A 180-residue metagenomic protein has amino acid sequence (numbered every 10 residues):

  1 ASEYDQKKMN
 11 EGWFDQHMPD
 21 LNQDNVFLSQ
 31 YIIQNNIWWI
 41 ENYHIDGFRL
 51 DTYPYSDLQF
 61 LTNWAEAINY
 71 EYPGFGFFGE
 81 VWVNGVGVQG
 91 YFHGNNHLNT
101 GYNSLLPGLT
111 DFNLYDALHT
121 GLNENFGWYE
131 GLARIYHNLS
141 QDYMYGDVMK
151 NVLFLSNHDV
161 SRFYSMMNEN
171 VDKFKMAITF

Functional and structural regions predicted by a protein language model:
A1, F27, I40: Substrate-binding cleft of carbohydrate-active enzyme catalytic domains
A1-N22: Aromatic- and acidic-residue-enriched carbohydrate-binding clefts of CAZyme catalytic domains
E11-W13, Q30, Y143-G146: Short hydrophobic/aromatic segments of transmembrane alpha-helices and their interfaces
N22, S165-M167: Second-shell loop/turn segments in exported
Q23-N35: Alpha-helical scaffold elements lining the catalytic groove of polysaccharide deacetylases
N35-I37, E41-D147, N151-F154, N168-F180: Active-site-proximal helices and loops of the catalytic beta/alpha 8
